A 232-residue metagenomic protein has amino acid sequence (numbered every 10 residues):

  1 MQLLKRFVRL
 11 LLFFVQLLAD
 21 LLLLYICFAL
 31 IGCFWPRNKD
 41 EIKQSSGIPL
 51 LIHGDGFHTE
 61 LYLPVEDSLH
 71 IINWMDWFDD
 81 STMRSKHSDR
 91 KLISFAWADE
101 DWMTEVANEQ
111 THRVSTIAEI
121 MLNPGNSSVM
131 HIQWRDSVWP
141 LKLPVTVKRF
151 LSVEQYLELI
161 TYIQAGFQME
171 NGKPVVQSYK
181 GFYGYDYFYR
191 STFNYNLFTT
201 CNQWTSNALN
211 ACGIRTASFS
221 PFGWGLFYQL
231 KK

Functional and structural regions predicted by a protein language model:
M1-Q2, S137: Short intrinsically disordered, low-complexity coil segments enriched in acidic
Q2-G32, A165-K232: Activation targets extended, charge/polar-rich intrinsically disordered C-terminal tails
P36-L69, W74-R190: Non-catalytic ligand/cofactor/substrate-binding and regulatory segments of enzyme domains
